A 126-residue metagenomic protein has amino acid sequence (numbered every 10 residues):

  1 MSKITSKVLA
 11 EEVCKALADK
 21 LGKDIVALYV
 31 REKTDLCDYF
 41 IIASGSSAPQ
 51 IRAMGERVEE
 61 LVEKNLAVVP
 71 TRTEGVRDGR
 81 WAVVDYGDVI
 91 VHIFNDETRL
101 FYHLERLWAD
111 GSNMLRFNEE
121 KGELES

Functional and structural regions predicted by a protein language model:
M1-A27, R31-E32, P49-A53, E74-V76 (+3 more regions): Long, contiguous binding/interaction regions
Y39: Phosphate-binding and adjacent anionic-ligand microenvironments
I42-G45: Short hydrophobic/aromatic beta-strand micro-patches that form the beta-sheet surface supporting nucleotide- or nucleic
S47-V68, V83: Compact, glycine-rich, soluble single-domain proteins
N65, T73-E74: Helix-adjacent hinge/juxtasegments
V68-V69, I90: Residue-level detector of anion-binding/catalytic polar loops
